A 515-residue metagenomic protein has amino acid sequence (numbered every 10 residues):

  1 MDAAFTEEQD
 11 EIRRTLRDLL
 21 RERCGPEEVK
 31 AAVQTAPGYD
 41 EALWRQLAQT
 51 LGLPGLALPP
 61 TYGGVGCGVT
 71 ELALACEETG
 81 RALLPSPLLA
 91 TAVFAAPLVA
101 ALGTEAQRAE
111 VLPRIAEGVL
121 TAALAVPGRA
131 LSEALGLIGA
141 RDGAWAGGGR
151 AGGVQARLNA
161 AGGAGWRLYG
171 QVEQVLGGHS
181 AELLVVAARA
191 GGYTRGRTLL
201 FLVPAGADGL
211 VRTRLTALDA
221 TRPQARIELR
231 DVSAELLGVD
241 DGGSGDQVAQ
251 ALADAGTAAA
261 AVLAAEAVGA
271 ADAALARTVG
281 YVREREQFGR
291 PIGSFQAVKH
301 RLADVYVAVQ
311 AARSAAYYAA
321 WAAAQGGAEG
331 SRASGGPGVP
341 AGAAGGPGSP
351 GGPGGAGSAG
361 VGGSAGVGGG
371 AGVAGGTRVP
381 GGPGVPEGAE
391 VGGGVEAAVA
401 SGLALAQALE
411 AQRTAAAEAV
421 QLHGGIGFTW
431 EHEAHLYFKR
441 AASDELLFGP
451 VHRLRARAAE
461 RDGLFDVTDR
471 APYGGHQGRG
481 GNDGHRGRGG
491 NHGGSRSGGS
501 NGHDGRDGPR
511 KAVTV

Functional and structural regions predicted by a protein language model:
M1-G80, R114, G118, T257-N491 (+1 more regions): Alpha-helical interface subdomain recognition
S86-A106: N-terminal glycine-rich flavin-associated loop
L102-A122: FAD-binding glycine-rich core of flavoenzymes that anchor FAD
E117-A134, A146: A short, Trp-centered hydrophobic/proline-enriched beta-strand micro-motif
L120, R150-G152, H179-E182, G196-R197 (+4 more regions): A generic structural signal for well-ordered coil/turn residues at beta-strand boundaries that shape enzyme active-site
A125, G165, Q171-L210: A short core secondary-structure module
G136-A146, Q174-V175, A187, P204-G243: Flexible, small-/acidic-enriched active-site or ligand-binding loops
G148-Y169: Cytochrome P450 C-terminal beta-domain/meander region
